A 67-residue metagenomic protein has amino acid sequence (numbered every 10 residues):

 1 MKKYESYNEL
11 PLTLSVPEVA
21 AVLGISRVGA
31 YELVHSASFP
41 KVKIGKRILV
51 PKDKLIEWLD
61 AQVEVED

Functional and structural regions predicted by a protein language model:
K2-G29, L33: Polyanion-binding surface elements
K3-Y4, E9, V42-R47, D53: N-terminal cationic leader/targeting segments used for protein routing and processing
S15, F39, R47, E66-D67: Amphipathic alpha-helical interaction segments
L23-L49: Major-groove DNA-recognition helix of helix-turn-helix-type DNA-binding domains
G29, K54-L55: Short, well-ordered alpha-helical scaffold segment located in the soluble/lumenal catalytic or ligand-binding core
L55-D67: A short, Lys/Arg-enriched interface patch at domain edges and termini
